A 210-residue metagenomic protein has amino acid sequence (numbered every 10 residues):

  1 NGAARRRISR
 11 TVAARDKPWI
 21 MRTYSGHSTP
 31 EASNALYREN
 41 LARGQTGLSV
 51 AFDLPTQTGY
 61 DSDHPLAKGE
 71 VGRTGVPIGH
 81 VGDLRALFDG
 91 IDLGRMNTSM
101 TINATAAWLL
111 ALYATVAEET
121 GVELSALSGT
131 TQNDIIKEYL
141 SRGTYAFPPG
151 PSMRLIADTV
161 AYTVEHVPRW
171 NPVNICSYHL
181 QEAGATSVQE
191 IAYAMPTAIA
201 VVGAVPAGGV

Functional and structural regions predicted by a protein language model:
N1-V210: Catalytic alpha/beta active-site cores
